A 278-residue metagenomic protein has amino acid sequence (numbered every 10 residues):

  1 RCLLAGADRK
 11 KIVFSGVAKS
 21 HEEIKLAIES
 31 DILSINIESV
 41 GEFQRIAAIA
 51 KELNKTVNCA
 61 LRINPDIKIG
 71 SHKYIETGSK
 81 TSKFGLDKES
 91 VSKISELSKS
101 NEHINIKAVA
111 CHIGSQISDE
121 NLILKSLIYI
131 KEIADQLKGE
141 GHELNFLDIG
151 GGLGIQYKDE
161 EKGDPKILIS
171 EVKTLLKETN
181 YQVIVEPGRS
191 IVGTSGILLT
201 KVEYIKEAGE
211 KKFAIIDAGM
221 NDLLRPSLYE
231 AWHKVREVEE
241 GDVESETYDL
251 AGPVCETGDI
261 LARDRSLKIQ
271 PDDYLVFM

Functional and structural regions predicted by a protein language model:
R1-F146, E171: Active-site-proximal beta-alpha core segment in soluble small-molecule metabolic enzymes
P65-I67, G151, R189, M220: Short, glycine/acidic-enriched loop or turn micro-motifs at the edges of active sites
I67-S71, K166, V192-G193: Catalytic core of soluble alpha/beta enzymes
I113-G114, L147-G154, P187-R189: Glycine-rich beta-strand-to-loop/alpha-helix junction loops that act as flexible
D119-K125, Q156-L168, T194-Y204, A262-R265: Short glycine/threonine-rich loop-to-helix capping motif typified by GTGT followed within a few residues by an Asp-Pro
E171, N180-M278: Charged (often Lys/Glu-rich) extended helix/loop segments that serve as interaction or gating elements
